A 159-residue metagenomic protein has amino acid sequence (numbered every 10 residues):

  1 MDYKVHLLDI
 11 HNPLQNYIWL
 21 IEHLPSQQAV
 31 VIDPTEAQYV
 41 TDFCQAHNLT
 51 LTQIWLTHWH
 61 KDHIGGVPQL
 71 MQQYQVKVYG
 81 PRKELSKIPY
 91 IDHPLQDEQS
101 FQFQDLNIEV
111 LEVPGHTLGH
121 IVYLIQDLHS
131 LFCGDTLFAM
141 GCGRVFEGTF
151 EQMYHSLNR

Functional and structural regions predicted by a protein language model:
M1-L49, Y123-G134, M140: Conserved beta-strand hairpin/beta-sheet module of binuclear metal-dependent hydrolase folds, prominently
M1-Y3, V76-V78, E151-M153: Short amphipathic alpha-helical surface micro-motifs
P13-E22, L56-W59, K77, D135 (+1 more regions): Non-transmembrane, interaction-prone segments in cytosolic or luminal domains
L14-Q15, A29, E36-E112, H129: Active-site HxH/HxHxD metal-binding segment of metal-dependent hydrolases
L118-R159: Metallo-beta-lactamase
